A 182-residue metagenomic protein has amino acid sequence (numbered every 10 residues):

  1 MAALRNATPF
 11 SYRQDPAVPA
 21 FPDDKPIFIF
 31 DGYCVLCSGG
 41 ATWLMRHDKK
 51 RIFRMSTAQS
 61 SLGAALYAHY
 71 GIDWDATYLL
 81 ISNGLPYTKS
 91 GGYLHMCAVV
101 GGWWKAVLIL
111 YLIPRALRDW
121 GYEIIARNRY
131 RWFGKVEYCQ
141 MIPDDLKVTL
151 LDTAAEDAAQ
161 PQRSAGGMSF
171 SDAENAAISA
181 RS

Functional and structural regions predicted by a protein language model:
A2-Q14, V18-P19: N-terminal leader/targeting and pre-domain segments
P16-H47: Local sequence-structure signature of Cys/Sec-based thiol-disulfide redox active-site neighborhoods
D24-K25, R51, A76: Short coil/turn segments at beta-strand junctions that form active-site/ligand-binding loops
F30, S56, Y111: Active-site-adjacent beta-strand anchor residues
R46-K50, L150-D152: Short cysteine/histidine-rich zinc-coordinating motifs and their immediately flanking basic loops
K49-G63: Thiol-based oxidoreductase modules, predominantly thioredoxin-like and allied folds used for disulfide exchange
S61-S182: Thiol/selenol-based redox catalytic cores and closely related redox-interacting motifs
